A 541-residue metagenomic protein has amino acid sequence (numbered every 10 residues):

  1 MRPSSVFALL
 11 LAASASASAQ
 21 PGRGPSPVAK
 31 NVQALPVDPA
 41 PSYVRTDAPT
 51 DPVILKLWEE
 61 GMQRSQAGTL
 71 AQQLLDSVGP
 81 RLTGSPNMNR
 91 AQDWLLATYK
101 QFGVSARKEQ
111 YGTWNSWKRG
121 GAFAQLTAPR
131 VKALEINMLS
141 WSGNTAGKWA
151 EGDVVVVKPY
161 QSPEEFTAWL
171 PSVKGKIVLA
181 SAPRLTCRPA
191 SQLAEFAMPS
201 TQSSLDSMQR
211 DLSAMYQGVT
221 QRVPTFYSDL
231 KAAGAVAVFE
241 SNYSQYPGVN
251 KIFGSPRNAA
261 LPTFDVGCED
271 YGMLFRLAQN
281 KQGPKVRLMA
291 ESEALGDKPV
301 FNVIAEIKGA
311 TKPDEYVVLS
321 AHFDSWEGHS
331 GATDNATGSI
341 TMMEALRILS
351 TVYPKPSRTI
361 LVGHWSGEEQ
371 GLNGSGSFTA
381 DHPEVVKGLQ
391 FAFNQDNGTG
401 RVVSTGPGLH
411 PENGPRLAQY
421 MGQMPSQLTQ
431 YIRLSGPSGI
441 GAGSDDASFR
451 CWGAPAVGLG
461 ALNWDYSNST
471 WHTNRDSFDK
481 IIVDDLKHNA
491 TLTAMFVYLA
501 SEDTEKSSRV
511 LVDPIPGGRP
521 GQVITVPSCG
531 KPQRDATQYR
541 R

Functional and structural regions predicted by a protein language model:
A12-S16: N-terminal signal peptide c-region/cleavage motif recognized by signal peptidases
R23-P52, Q72, D76-Q209: Noncatalytic luminal/extracellular "stalk/propeptide" segments of secretory-pathway proteins
R45-S85, Y111, G121, Q245 (+4 more regions): N-terminal capping segment at the start of a domain
D51-V53, A128, K132-E135, W141-T167 (+3 more regions): Soluble metallo-hydrolase cores and metallopeptidase-like ectodomains found primarily in the secretory/periplasmic
I54-M62, D76-N87, G152-Y160, F166-A168 (+10 more regions): Second-shell loop/turn segments in exported
T69, S77, N258, R347-N373: Short helix-loop-beta-strand segments that form the rim/entrance of peptidase-like active sites
P129-A133, G147, G152, Q161 (+5 more regions): Metal-dependent peptidase/peptidase-like ectodomains
P262-V266, R347, T351, Y466-R541: His/Asp/Glu-rich mid-to-C-terminal helical/loop segments that flank catalytic regions of hydrolases
